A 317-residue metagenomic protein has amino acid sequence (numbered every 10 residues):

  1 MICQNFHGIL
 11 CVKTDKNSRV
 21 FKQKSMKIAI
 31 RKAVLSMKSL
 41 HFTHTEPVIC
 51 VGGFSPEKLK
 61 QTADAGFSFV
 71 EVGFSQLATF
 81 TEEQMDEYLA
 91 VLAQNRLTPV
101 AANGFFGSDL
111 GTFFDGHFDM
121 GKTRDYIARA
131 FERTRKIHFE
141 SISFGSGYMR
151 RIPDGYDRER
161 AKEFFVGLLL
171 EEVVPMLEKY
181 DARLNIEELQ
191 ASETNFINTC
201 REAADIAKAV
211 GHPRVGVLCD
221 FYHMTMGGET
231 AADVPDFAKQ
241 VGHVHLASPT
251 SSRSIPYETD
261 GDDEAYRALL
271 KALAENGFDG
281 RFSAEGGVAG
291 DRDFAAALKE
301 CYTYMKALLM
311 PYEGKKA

Functional and structural regions predicted by a protein language model:
C3, H7-F139, H212-R214, G228 (+3 more regions): N-terminal pre-domain/capping segments
V34-S36, F74-Q76, F105-S108, Y148-R150 (+4 more regions): Active-site-proximal loop/turn and secondary-structure-junction residues that shape catalytic pockets, frequently
G53-E57, Q94, F113-G216, A296 (+1 more regions): Active-site acidic/histidine proton-transfer and metal-coordination neighborhood in alpha/beta enzyme cores
L59-K60, M85-L89, I127-F131, V166-V174 (+5 more regions): Generic structural signal for well-ordered alpha-helices, preferentially at hydrophobic/aromatic core positions
F69, S141, H243, G280-R281: Residues at the N-termini of beta-strands
F69-V70, A102, E171-A268: Acidic/histidine-rich catalytic cores of soluble enzymes
S108-F114, R150-Y156, S192-E193, M226-G227 (+2 more regions): A short acidic, helix-capping loop that chelates divalent metal ions and anchors anionic groups
R281-G287: Short acidic/histidine-rich active-site segments
